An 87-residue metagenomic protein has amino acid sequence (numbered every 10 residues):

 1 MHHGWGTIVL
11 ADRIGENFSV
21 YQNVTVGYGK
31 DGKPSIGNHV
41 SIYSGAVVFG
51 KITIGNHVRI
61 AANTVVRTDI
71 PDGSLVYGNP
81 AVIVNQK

Functional and structural regions predicted by a protein language model:
M1-V84: Structural signal for interior beta-strand "rungs" in well-ordered beta-sheet cores of soluble enzyme domains
